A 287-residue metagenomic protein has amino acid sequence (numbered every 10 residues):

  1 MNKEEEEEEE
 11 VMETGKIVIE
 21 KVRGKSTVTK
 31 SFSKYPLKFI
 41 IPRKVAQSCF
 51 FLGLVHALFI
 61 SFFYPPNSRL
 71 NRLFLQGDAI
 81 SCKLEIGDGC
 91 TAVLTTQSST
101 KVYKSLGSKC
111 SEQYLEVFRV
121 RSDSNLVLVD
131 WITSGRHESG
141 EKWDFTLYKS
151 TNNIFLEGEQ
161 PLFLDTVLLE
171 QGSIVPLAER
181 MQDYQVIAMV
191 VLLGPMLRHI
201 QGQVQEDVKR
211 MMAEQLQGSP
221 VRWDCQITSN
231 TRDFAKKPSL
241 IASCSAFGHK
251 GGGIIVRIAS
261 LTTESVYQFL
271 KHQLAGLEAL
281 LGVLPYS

Functional and structural regions predicted by a protein language model:
N2-Q217: Conserved beta-strand/loop scaffold segments within soluble protein domains that form the structured core and edges
E157, P161-T166, L177-S287: Charged low-complexity "KEKE/polyampholyte" interaction tracts
